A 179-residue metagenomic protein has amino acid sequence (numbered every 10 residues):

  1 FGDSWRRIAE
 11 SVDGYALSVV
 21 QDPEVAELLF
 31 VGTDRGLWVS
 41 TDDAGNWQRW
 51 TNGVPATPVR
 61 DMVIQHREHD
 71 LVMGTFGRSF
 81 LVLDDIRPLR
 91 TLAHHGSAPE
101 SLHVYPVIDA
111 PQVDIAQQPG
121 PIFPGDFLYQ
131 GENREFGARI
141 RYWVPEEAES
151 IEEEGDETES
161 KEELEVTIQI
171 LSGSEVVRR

Functional and structural regions predicted by a protein language model:
F1-G131, E135-A138, P145-E147: Beta-propeller blade termini and top-face loops
I140-E159: Short amphipathic, basic-aromatic surface patches that mediate peripheral association with negatively charged
E162-R179: Exoplasmic/lumenal beta-rich domain surfaces
